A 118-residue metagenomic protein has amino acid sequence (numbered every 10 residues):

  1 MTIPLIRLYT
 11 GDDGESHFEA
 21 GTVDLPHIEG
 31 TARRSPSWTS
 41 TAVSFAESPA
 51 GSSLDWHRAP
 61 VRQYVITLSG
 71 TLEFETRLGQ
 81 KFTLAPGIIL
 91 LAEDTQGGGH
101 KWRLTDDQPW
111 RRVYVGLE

Functional and structural regions predicted by a protein language model:
M1-Y9: Short acidic, Pro/Gly- and aromatic-enriched capping/linker segments at domain boundaries
T10, T22-T31, T41-A59, D94-G99 (+1 more regions): Conserved short histidine dyad/triad with adjacent acidic residue
R33-S37, S53-A59, E75-T76, F82-T83 (+1 more regions): Short histidine-centered beta-strand/loop micro-motifs that create catalytic or ligand/metal-coordination sites
E47, R77-T95: Short acidic-glycine-tyrosine-enriched beta hairpin
P60-L78, I88: Glycine- and acidic-residue-biased ligand/ion/polar-headgroup-sensing regions
I89-T95, T105-E118: A short hydrophobic beta-strand segment most commonly corresponding to one strand of the jelly-roll/cupin
